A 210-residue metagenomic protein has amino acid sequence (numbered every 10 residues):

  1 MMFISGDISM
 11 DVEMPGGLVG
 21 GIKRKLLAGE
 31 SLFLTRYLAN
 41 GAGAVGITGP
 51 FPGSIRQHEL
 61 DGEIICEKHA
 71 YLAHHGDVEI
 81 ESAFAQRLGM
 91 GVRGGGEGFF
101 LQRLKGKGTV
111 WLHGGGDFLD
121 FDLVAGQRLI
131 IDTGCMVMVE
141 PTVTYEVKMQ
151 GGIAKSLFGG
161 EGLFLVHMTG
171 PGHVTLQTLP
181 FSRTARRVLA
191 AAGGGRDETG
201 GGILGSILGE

Functional and structural regions predicted by a protein language model:
M1-E210: Composition-driven recognition of glycine/serine/threonine/acidic- and proline-rich low-complexity segments and repeats
